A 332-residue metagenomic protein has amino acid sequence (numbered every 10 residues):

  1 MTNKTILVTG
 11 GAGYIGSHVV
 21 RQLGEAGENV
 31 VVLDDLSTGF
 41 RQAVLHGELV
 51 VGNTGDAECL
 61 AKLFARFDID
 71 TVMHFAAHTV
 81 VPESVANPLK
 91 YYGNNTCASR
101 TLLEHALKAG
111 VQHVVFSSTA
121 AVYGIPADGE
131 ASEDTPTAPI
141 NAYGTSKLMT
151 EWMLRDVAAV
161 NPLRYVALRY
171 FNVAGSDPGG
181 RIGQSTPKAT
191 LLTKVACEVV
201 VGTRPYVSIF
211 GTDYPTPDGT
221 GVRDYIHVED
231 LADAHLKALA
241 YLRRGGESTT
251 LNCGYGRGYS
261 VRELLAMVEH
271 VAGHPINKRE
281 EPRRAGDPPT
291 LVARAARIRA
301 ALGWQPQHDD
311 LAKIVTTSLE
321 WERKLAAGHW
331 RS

Functional and structural regions predicted by a protein language model:
M1-V173: N-terminal Rossmann-like NAD(P)+-binding domain of SDR-like oxidoreductases, especially those catalyzing
G11, G39-R41, G52, P82 (+10 more regions): Glycine-centered small-residue hotspots that permit tight backbone geometry or close packing
D56, A174-S176, Y206, P215-T216: Active-site/binding-pocket entry motifs
V81-S84, S176-I182, P217-G219: A short acidic, helix-capping loop that chelates divalent metal ions and anchors anionic groups
Y92, I140-L148, I182-K194, D224-Y225: Short-chain dehydrogenase/reductase
L163, P178-G179, P205-I209: Oxidoreductase cofactor-interface core, primarily capturing Rossmann-like NAD(P)-dependent enzymes
T193-V195, V201-S332: C-terminal substrate-binding subdomain of Rossmann-fold SDR/epimerase-dehydratase oxidoreductases
